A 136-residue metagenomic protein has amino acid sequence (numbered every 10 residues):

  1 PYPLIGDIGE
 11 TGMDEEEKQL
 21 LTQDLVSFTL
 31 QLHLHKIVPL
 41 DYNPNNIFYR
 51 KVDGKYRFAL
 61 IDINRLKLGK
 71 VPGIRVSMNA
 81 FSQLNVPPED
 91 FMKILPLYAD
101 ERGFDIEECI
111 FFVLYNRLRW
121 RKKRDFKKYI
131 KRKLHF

Functional and structural regions predicted by a protein language model:
P1-L21: Conserved structural core of kinase catalytic domains
E17-L20, F28, V76: Alpha-helix N-cap and loop-to-helix initiation/capping positions
F28-I37: Protein kinase catalytic-loop region centered on the HRD/HxD motif
I37-P44: Catalytic-loop of the protein kinase fold
D41, K51, K67-G69: Activation segment
N46-L60: Conserved protein kinase catalytic/activation segment
Y56-L134: C-lobe/activation-segment region of protein kinase-like
